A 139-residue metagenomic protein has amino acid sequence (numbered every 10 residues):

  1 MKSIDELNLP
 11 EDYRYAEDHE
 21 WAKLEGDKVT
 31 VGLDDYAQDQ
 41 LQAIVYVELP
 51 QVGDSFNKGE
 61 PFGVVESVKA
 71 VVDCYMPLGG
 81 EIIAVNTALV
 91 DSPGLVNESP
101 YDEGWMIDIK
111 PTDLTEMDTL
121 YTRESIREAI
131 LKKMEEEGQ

Functional and structural regions predicted by a protein language model:
M1-K58, S99, E103-L114, T119 (+2 more regions): Acidic, low-complexity mobile loops and tails
L24, S67-V68, P77, T112: A short, compositionally biased micro-patch
Y46, V64, T87-A88: Short, intrinsically disordered, mixed-charge
Q51-V65, M76, E81-A84: Short, well-structured beta-strand-loop connectors
V68-E103: Mid-chain, well-packed structural core segment of small domains
